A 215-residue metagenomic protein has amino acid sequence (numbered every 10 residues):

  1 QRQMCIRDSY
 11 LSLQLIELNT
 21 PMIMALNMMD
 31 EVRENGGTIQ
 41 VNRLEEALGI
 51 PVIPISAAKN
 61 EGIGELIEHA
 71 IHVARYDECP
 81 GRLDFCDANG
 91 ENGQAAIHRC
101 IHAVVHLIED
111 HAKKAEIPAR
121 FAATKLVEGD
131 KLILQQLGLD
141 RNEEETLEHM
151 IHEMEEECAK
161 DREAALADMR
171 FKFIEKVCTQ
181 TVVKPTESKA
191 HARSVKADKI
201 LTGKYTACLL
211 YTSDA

Functional and structural regions predicted by a protein language model:
R2-I6, Y211-A215: Conserved small/polar residues in nucleotide/adenosyl-binding loops
Q3, R7-P51: Conserved C-terminal guanine-recognition region of P-loop GTPase G domains, centered on the G4
I23-A25, M154, K176-V177, S213: Short, hydrophobic beta-strand segments
D30, D198, D214: Acidic active-site catalytic centers that drive phospho-/nucleotidyl reactions and related ester hydrolyses
R33-E187: Alpha-helical transmembrane helix bundles of large polytopic membrane transport and channel proteins
T186-K199: Cytosolic juxtamembrane amphipathic/interface segments immediately preceding and feeding into a transmembrane helix
I200-S213: Core alpha-helical transmembrane segments of integral membrane proteins
